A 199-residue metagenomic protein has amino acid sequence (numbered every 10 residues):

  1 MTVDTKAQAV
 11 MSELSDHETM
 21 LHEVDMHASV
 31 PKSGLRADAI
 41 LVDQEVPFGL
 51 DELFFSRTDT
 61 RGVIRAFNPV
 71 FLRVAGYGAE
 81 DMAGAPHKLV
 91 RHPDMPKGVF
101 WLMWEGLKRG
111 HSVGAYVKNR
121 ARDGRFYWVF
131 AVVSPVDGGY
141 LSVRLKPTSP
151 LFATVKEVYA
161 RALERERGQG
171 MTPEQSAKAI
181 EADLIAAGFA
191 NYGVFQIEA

Functional and structural regions predicted by a protein language model:
T2-E18, G34-E164: Sensory/regulatory domains in signal-transduction proteins
V10-L14, V24, M171, L184: Extended hydrophobic/Leu-rich segments
T19-H27: Intrinsically disordered, low-complexity N-terminal regulatory segments enriched in Ser/Pro/Thr/Gly and acidic/Gln
M26-L35: N-terminal flexible/basic segments that precede or flank functional cores
E45, R61, G193-A199: A broadly tuned "polar low-complexity/structure-edge" signature
G138-E198: Sensory coupling linkers of modular signal transduction proteins
